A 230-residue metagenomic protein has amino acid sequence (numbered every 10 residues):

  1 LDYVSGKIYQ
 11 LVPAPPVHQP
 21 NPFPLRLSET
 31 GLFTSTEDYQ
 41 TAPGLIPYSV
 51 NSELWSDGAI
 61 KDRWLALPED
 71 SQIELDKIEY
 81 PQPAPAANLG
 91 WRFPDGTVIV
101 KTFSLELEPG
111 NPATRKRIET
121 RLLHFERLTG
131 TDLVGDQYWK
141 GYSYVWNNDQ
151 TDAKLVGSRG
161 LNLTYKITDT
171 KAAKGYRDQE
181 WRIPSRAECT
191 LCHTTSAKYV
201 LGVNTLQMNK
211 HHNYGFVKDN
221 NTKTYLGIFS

Functional and structural regions predicted by a protein language model:
L1-V98, S104, P109-E119: Sequence/structural signature of beta-propeller domains
D2-V17, G110-S230: Sequence context surrounding c-type heme c attachment/ligation sites in exported
